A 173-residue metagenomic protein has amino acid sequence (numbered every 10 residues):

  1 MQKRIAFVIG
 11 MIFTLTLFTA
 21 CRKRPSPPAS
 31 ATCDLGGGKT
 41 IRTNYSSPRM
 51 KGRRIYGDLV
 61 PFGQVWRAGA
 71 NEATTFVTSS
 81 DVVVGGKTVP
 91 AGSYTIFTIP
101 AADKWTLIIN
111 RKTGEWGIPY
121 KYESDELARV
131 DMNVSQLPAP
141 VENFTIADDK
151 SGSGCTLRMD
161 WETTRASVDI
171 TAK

Functional and structural regions predicted by a protein language model:
M1-I9: Bacterial N-terminal signal peptides that target proteins for export
M11-T19: Hydrophobic h-region of N-terminal signal peptides that target proteins for export in Gram-negative bacteria
F18-P90, T95-K173: Targeting-peptide/extracellular-domain and disordered-appendage signature
